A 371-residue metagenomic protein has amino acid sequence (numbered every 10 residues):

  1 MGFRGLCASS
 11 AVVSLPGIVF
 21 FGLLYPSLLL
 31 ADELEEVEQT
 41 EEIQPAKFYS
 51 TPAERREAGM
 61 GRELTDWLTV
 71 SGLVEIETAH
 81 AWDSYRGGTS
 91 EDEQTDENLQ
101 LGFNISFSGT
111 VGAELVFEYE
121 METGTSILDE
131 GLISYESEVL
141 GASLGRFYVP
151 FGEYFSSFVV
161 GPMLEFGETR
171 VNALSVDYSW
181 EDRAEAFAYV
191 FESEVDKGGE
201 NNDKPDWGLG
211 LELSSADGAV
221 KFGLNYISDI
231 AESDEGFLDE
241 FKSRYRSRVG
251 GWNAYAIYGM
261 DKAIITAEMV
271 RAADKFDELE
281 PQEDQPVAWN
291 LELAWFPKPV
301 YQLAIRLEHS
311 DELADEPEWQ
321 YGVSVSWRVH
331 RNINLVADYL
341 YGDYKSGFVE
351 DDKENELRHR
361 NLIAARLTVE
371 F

Functional and structural regions predicted by a protein language model:
L15, S27-E75, F371: N-terminal periplasmic/intermembrane-space "pro-region" immediately following the signal or transit peptide
E57-W82, S90-V195, D203, E212-A219 (+1 more regions): Outer membrane beta-barrel
L64, G88-T95, M121-L128, M163-E168 (+6 more regions): Replace "Gram-negative outer membrane beta-barrel proteins" with "bacterial and organellar outer membrane beta-barrel
V70-V74, A113-L115, A142, E185-A188 (+9 more regions): Transmembrane beta-strands of outer-membrane beta-barrel proteins
E75-A81, E118-E120, F147-V149, Y189-S193 (+8 more regions): Outer-membrane beta-barrel pore domains and translocons
E97-F103, D129-I133, L140, R170-L174 (+5 more regions): Hydrophobic, lipid-facing positions within transmembrane beta-strands of outer-membrane proteins
E212-A314: Detector for outer-membrane/organellar transmembrane beta-barrel domains, recognizing the amphipathic beta-strand
W327, Y339-Y341, L357-F371: Outer-membrane beta-barrel "beta-signal"
